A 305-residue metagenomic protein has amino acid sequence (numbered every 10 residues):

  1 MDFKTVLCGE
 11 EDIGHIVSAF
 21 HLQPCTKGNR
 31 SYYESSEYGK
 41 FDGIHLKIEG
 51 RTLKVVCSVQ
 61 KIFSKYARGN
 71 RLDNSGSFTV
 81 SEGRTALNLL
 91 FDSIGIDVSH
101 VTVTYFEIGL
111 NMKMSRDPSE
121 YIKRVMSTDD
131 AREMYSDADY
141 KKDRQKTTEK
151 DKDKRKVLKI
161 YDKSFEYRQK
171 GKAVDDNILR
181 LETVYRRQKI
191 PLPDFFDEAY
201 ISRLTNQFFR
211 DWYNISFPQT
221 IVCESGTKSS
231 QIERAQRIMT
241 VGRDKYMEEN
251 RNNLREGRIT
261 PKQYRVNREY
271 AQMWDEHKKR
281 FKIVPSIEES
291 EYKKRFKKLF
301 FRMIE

Functional and structural regions predicted by a protein language model:
M1-E249, H277, F281-E289, K293-E305: Structured, helix-rich domain cores that form ligand/interaction pockets
S93, N252-N253, Y270: A generic secondary-structure signal
N250-T260: Short, aromatic/basic-rich helix-turn unit that serves as a nucleic-acid recognition element
I259-Y270: Helix-turn-helix DNA-binding segment
M273: Positively charged, glycine-rich low-complexity segments
